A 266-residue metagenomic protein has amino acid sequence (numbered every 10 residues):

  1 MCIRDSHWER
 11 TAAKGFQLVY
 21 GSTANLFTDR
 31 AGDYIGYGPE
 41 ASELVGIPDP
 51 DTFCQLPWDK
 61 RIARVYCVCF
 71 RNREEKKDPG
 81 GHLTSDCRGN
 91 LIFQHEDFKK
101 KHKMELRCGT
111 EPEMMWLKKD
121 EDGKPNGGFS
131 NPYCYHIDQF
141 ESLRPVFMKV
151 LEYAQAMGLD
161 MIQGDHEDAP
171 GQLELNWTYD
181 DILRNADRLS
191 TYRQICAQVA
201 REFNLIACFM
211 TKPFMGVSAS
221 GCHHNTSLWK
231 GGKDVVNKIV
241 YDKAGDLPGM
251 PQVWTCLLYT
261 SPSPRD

Functional and structural regions predicted by a protein language model:
M1, S42, F93, Q252 (+1 more regions): Hydrophobic transmembrane signal anchors and adjacent membrane-proximal interface regions, especially in viral
M1-S6, Y259-D266: Conserved small/polar residues in nucleotide/adenosyl-binding loops
I3, F98, Y133-Y135, Y179 (+4 more regions): Aromatic side chains
R4-H166, N185-R188, L205: ATP/Mg2+-dependent ligation/transfer catalytic cores
V19, P213, P262-P264: Proline-rich low-complexity regions
E111-P125, H166-D180, M210-G232: Histidine-centered divalent-metal-coordination microenvironment in nucleic-acid enzymes
F147-V150, Q155, M161, L175-D180 (+3 more regions): Accessory "access/gating" subregions that flank catalytic or transport cores
A186-T255: Acidic, glycine-rich loop-and-beta core segments that form the ion-binding/anion-interacting portion of active sites
